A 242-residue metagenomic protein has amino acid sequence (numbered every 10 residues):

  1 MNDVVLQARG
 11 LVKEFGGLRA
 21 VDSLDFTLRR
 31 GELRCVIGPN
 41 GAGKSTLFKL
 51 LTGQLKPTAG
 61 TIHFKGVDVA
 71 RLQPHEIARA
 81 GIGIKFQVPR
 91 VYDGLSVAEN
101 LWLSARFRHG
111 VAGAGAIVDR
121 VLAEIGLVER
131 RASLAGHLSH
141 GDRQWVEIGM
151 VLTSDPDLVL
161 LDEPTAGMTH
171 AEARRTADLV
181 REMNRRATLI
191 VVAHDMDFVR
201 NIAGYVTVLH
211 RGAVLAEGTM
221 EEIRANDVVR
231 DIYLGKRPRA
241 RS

Functional and structural regions predicted by a protein language model:
N2-S242: Glycine-rich phosphate-binding loops of nucleotide-dependent enzymes
